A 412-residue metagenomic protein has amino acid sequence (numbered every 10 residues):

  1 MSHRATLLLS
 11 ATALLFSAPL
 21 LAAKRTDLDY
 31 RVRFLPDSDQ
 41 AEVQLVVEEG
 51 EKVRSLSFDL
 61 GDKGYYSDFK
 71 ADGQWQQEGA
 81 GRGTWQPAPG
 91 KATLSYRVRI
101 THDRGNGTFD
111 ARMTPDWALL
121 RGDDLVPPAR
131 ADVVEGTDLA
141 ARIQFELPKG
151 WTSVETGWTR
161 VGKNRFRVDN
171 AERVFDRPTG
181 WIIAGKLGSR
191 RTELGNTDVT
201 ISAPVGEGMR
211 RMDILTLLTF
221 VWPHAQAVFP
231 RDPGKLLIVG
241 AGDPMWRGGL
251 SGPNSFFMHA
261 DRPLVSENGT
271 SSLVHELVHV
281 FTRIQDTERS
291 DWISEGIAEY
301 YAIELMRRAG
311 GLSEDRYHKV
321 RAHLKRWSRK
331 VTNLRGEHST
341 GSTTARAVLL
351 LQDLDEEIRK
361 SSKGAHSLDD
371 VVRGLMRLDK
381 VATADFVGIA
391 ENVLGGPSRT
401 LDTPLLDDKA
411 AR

Functional and structural regions predicted by a protein language model:
M1-L9: Bacterial N-terminal signal peptides that target proteins for export
S17-A18: N-terminal signal peptide c-region/cleavage motif recognized by signal peptidases
R25, F34-L35, Q44-V46, F58-T219 (+3 more regions): Non-catalytic architectural context of zinc metalloproteases
S202-L215, W222, H259-L264, I284-E288 (+1 more regions): Second-shell loop/turn segments in exported
K235-M245, S294: Short, solvent-exposed turn/loop segments enriched in Gly/Ser/Thr/Pro and often Arg
P253-R326: Zinc-dependent metallopeptidase catalytic helix centered on the HExxH motif and its immediate flanking segment
L312-K360, V372, F386: Long, well-structured alpha-helical subdomains associated with metal-dependent extracellular/ecto-lumenal hydrolases
V331-L334, Q352-R412: Amphipathic alpha-helical substructures
